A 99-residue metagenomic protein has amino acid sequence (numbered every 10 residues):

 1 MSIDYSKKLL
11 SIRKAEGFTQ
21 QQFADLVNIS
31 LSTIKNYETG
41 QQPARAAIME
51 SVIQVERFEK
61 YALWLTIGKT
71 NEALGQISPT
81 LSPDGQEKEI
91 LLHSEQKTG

Functional and structural regions predicted by a protein language model:
M1-E16, Q22, T98-G99: A short, Lys/Arg-rich alpha-helix, primarily the initiator
K14, D25, Q54: Short polybasic/polar patches that bind polyanions
G17-N36: Short alpha-helical DNA-recognition segment
S30, Q41, E56, K69: The DNA-recognition helices of helix-turn-helix-type DNA-binding domains
N36, Q54, T66-I67: Phosphate-coordinating loops and pocket residues in cytosolic domains that bind phosphorylated ligands
G40-Q54: Short, basic-rich loop-to-helix N-cap that marks the start of a DNA-contacting helix
A62-G99: Short, charged recognition helix plus adjacent turn of helix-turn-helix-like nucleic-acid-binding domains
